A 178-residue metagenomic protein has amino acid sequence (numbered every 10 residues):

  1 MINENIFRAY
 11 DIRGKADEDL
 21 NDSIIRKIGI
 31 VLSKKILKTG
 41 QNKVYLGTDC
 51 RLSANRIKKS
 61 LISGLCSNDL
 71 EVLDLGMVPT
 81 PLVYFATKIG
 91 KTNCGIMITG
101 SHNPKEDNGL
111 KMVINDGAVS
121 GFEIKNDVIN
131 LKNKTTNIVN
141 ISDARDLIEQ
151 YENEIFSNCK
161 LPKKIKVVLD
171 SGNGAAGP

Functional and structural regions predicted by a protein language model:
M1-S63, S67-D69, A144-V167: An N-terminal, well-structured beta->alpha segment
A9-D19, S23, V78-P81, A86 (+3 more regions): Surface-exposed loop/turn and secondary-structure junction residues enriched for glycine/proline
S23-R26, K59, K88, K111 (+2 more regions): Generic secondary-structure boundary signal with a strong preference for alpha-helix termini
I28, P79, A176: Catalytic-loop motifs flanking and including active-site residues across diverse enzymes
S33, G40-N115: Ferredoxin-reductase
K38, L75-V78, N126-L131: Short C-terminal domain-edge/linker segments immediately following a structured domain
N108-P178: Gly/Ser/Thr-enriched, mixed-charge loops and adjacent short helices that form phosphate/oxyanion-binding elements
